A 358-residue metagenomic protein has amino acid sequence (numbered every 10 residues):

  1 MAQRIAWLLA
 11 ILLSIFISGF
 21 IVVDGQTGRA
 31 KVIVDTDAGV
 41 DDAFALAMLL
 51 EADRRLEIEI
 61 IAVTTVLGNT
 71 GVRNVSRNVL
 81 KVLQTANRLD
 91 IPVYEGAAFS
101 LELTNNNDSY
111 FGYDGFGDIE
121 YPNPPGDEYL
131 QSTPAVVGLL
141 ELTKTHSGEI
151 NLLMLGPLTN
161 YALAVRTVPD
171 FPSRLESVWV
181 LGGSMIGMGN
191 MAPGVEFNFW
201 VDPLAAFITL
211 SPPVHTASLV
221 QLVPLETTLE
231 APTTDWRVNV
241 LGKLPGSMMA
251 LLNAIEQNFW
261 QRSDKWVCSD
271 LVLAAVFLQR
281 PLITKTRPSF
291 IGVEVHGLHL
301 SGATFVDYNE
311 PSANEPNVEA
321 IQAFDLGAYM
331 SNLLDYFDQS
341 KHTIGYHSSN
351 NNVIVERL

Functional and structural regions predicted by a protein language model:
M1-L12: Classical eukaryotic N-terminal signal peptides for Sec-dependent ER targeting/secretion, especially the positively
L13-R29: N-terminal signal peptide
D24-A30, M48-E57, F197-L204, I208 (+1 more regions): Conformational coupling and interaction surfaces
T27-K81, R88-L89, D118-E230: Active-site histidine-anchored catalytic micro-motif
N69-N74, L101-E102, S184-M188, I291-N309: Short, mixed-charge aromatic SLiMs
I91-N123: Surface-exposed loop and adjacent secondary-structure segments within mature catalytic domains
N106-D114, A192-E196, R237-N239: Short, surface-exposed amphipathic charged segments that create phosphate/polyanion-binding patches used for binding
